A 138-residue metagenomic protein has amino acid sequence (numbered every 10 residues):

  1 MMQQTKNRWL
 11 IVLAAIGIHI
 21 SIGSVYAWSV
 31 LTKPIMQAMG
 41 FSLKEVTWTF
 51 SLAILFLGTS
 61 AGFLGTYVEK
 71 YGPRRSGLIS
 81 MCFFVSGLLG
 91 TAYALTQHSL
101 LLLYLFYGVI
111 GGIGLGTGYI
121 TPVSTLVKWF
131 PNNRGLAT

Functional and structural regions predicted by a protein language model:
Q4-A27: Pair of pore-lining "gating" transmembrane helices in MFS-fold secondary transporters
R8, Y93-F106: Helix-loop junctions at membrane interfaces in 12-TM secondary transporters
H19-I20, G87, L100-T117: Hydrophobic core of transmembrane alpha-helices in multi-pass small-molecule transporters, especially MFS/SLC-type
Y26, I54-G62: Residue-level signature of mid-helix packing/kink "hotspots" within the transmembrane helices of 12-pass Major
I35, G108, G116-F130, A137-T138: Intracellular juxtamembrane helix-capping segments at the cytosolic ends of symmetry-related transmembrane helices
S60-P73: Helix-to-loop junctions at the C-terminal end of transmembrane segments in multipass secondary transporters
R74-G77, L103: Primarily marks hydrophobic transmembrane alpha-helices of the MFS/SLC 12-helix fold
C82-Q97: C-terminal ends and interior cores of transmembrane alpha-helices in multi-pass membrane transporters/permeases
